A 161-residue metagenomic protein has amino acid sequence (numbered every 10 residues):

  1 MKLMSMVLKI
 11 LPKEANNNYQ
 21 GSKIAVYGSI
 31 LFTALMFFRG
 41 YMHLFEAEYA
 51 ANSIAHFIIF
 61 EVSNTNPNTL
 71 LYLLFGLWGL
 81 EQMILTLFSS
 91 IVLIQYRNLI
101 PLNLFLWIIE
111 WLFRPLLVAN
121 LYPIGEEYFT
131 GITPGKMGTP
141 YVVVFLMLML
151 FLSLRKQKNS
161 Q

Functional and structural regions predicted by a protein language model:
K2-R39: Cytosolic juxtamembrane helix and N-cap/initiation of the first transmembrane helix
I10-K23, V62, N66-T69, L73 (+2 more regions): Juxtamembrane loop-transmembrane helix junctions in multi-pass integral membrane proteins, especially the extracellular
S29-H43, Q82-V92, W107, W111-R114 (+2 more regions): Helical transmembrane-bundle signal
A34-T65: Hydrophobic transmembrane helix segments
I54-S90: Core segments of alpha-helical transmembrane spans in multipass integral membrane proteins
H56-F57, E126-Y141: Non-cytosolic membrane-interface motifs at loop->transmembrane helix junctions
L116-E127: Juxtamembrane "helix-exit" motif on the non-cytosolic side of transmembrane helices
V143-Q161: Membrane-water interface at the C-terminal end of transmembrane alpha helices
